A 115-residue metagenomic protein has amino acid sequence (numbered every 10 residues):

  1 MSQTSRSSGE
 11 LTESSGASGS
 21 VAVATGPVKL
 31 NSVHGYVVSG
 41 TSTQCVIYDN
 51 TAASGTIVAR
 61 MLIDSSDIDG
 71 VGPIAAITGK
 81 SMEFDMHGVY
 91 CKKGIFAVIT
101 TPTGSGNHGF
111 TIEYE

Functional and structural regions predicted by a protein language model:
M1-P27, I99-E115: C-terminal interaction-tip segments
S8, A22-T25, S54-I74: Local beta-strand/beta-hairpin segments that build beta-sheet-rich folds
N31-V33, G88-P102: Noncatalytic modules at the cell exterior or secretory-pathway interfaces, chiefly beta-strand-rich lectin/adhesion
G40-M61, G109: Short, surface-exposed beta-strand/strand-loop-strand elements in extracellular ectodomains
I47-Y48, R60-D64, D85, V98-T100 (+1 more regions): Beta-strand-rich, repetitive solenoid scaffolds
G79-H87: Exposed aromatic-hydrophobic patches
